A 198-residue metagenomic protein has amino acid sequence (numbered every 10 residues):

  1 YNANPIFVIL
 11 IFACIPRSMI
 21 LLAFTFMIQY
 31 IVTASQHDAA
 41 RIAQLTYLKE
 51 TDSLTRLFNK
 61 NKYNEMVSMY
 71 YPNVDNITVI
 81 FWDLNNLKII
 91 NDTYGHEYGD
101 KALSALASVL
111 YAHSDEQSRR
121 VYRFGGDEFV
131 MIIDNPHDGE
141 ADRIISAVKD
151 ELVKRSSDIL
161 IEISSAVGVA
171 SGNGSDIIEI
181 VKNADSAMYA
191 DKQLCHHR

Functional and structural regions predicted by a protein language model:
Y1-C14: Hydrophobic transmembrane alpha-helices
I15-S53, N61-Y71, R123: Signal-transducing coiled-coil linker helices
Y47-E50, N59-T78, N85-D115, Y122-G126 (+5 more regions): Conserved long alpha-helical elements within nucleotide-processing catalytic cores of c-di-GMP signaling and class III
A112-Q117, A147-L160: Short catalytic/binding micro-motifs of nucleotide second-messenger systems
I132-D134, A170: Short hydrophobic/aromatic beta-strand micro-patches that form the beta-sheet surface supporting nucleotide- or nucleic
V153-I161, D176-R198: Catalytic/regulatory signature loops of cyclic-dinucleotide turnover enzymes and related class III nucleotidyl cyclases
